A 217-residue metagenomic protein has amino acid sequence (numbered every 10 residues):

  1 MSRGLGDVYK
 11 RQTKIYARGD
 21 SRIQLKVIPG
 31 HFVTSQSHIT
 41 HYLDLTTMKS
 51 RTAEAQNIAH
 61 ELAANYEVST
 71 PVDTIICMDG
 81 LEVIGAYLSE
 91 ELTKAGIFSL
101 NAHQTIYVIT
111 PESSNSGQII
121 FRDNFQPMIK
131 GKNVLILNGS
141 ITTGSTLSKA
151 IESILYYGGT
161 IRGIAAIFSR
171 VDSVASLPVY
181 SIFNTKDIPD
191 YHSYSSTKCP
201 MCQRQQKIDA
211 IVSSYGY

Functional and structural regions predicted by a protein language model:
M1-Y9: Single conserved hydrophobic/aromatic residue that forms the stacking wall/gate of nucleotide- or nucleobase-binding
Y9, C77, I136-L137: Hydrophobic Val/Ile/Leu positions in short beta-strands of Rossmann-like dinucleotide-binding domains
K10-R18, I151-Y217: PRPP-dependent phosphoribosyltransferase catalytic core
T13-H31: Short acidic, Pro/Gly- and aromatic-enriched capping/linker segments at domain boundaries
I28-P71: An N-terminal, well-structured beta->alpha segment
T70-L81: Short glycine-rich phosphate-binding loop at a beta-alpha junction
E82-L135: Short, glycine/charge-rich flexible loops or terminal/linker lids adjacent to PRPP-binding catalytic cores
I120-G163: A contiguous pocket-lining binding segment that forms or flanks enzyme active sites
